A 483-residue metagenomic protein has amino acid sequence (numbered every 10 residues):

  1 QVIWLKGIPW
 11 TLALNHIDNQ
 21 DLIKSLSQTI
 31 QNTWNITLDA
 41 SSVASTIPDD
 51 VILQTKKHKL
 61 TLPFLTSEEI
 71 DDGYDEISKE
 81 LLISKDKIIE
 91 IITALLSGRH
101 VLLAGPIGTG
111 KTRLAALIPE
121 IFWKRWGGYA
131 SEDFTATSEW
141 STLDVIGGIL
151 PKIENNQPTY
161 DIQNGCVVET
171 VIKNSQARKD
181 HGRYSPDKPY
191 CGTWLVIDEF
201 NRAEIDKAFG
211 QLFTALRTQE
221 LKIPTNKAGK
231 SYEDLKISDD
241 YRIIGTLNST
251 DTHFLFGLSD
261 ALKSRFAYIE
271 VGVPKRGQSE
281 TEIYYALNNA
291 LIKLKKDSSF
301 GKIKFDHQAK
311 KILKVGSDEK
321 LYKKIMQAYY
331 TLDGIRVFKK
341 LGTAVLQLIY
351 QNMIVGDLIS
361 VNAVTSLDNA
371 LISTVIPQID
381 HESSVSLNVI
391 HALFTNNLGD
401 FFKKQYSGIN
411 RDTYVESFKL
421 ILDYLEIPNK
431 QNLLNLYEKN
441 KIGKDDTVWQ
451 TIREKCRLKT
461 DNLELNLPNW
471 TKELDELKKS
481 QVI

Functional and structural regions predicted by a protein language model:
Q1: Structured alpha/beta reader/binder surfaces that contact nucleic acids or chromatin modification marks
L5-I483: C-terminal regulatory/interaction module of P-loop NTP-utilizing enzymes
